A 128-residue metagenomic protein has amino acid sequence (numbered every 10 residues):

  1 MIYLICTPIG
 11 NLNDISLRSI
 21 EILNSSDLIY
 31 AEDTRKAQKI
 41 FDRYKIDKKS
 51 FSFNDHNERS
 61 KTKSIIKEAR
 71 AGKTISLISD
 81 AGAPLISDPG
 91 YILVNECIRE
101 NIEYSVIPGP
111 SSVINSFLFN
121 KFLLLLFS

Functional and structural regions predicted by a protein language model:
M1-F53: Glycine-rich, flexible N-terminal cofactor/catalytic loop recognition
C6, I75-D80, L126-F127: Short beta-strands and strand-loop turn motifs
S19-I22, E68, L93-E100: Catalytic-core regions built around general acid/base machinery
E32, F53, I78-D80, S105-I107: Structural motif
R35-A37, A83, S112: Alpha-helix capping/helix-boundary segments
N57-I66: Glycine-rich, highly charged phosphate/nucleotide-binding loops
A71-P89: Ordered, amphipathic secondary-structure segments that act as subunit-interaction surfaces in large macromolecular
I92-S128: Class I SAM-dependent methyltransferase SAM-binding "motif I" and its flanking Rossmann-like core
